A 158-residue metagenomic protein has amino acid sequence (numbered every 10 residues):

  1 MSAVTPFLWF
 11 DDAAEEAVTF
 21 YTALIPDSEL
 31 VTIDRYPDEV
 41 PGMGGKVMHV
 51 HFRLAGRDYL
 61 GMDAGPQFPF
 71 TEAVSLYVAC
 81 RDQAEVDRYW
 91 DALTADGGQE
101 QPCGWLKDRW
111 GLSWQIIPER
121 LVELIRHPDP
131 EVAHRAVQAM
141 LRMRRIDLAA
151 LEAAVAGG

Functional and structural regions predicted by a protein language model:
M1-T5, T71-S75: Short, solvent-exposed beta-strand edge segments and adjacent coil->beta transition regions
L8-G56: Core segments of cupin and vicinal oxygen chelate
A14-A17, E85, Y89, A136 (+1 more regions): Stable alpha-helical elements in mature extracytoplasmic
V18-T22, W90-T94, V137, L141 (+1 more regions): Non-transmembrane alpha-helical segments in soluble domains of secreted/periplasmic/extracellular proteins
L24, L54, P69-F70, L76-S113 (+3 more regions): Vicinal oxygen chelate
R120-R135: A short, polar/charged loop-to-alpha-helix boundary motif
V132-G158: Acidic/histidine-enriched, glycine/proline-rich intrinsically disordered or flexible terminal extensions
